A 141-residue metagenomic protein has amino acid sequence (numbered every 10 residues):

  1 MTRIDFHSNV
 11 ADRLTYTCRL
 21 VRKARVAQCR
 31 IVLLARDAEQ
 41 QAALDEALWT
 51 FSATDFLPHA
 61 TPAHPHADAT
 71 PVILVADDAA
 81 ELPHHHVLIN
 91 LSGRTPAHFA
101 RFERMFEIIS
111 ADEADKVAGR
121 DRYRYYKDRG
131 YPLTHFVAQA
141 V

Functional and structural regions predicted by a protein language model:
T2-A100, A111, R129-P132, A138-V141: Positively charged, polar, low-complexity stretches
A47-W49, F102-M105, D121-R122: Short, glycine/charged-enriched secondary-structure capping and boundary segments
A97, D115-Y123: Helix-rich interaction surfaces within compact, conserved domain-sized segments that mediate assembly or partner
R104, I109-E113: Trafficking entry modules
